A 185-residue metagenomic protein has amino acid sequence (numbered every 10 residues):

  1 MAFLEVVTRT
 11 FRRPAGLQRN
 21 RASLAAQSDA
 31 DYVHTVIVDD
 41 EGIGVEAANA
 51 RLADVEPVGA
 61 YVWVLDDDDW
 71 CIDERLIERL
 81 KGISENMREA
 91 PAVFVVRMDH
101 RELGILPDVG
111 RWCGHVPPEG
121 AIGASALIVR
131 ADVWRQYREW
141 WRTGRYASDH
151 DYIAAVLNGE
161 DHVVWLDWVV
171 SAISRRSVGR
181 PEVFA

Functional and structural regions predicted by a protein language model:
T10, R19-Y32: Short, acidic, metal-binding catalytic loop of nucleotide-sugar glycosyltransferases
A50-Y61: Active-site nucleotide-sugar/metal-binding loop of Leloir-type enzymes
G59-W70: Short beta-strand-to-loop acidic/aromatic patch adjacent to the donor-nucleotide binding site
D69-I83: Acidic donor-binding/catalytic loop of UDP-sugar-dependent glycosyltransferases, especially processive GT2
F94-L106: Short beta-strand-to-loop element that shapes/binds the nucleotide-sugar donor at the catalytic cleft/hinge
H100-R101, S125-A126, L166-A185: Active-site donor/metal-binding and catalytic loop motifs of nucleotide-sugar-dependent glycosylation enzymes
V109-I128: A recurrent flexible, glycine/aromatic-enriched loop bordering the glycosyltransferase active site that acts as
G144-Y152: Acidic donor-binding loop at a coil-to-helix junction in glycosyltransferase catalytic cores that engages
